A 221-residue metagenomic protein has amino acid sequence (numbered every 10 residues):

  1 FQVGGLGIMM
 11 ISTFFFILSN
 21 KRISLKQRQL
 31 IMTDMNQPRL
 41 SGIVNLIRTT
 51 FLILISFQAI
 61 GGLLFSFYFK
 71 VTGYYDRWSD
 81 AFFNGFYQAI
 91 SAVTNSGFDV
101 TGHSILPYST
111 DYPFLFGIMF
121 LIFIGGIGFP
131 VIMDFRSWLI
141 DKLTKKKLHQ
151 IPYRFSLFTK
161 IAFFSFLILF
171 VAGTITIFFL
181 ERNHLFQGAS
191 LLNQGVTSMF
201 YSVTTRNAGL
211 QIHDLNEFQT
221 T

Functional and structural regions predicted by a protein language model:
F1-T221: Membrane-proximal intracellular helices of multi-pass ion channels
